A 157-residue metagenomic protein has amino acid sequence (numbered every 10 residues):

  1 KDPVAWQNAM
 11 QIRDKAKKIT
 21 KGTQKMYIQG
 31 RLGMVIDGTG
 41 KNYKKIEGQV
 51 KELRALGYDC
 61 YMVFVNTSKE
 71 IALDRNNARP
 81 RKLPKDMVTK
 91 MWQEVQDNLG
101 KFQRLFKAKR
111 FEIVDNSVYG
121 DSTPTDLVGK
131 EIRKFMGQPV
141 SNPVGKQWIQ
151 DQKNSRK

Functional and structural regions predicted by a protein language model:
K1-R54: Conserved nucleotide-sensing/catalytic segment adjacent to the nucleotide-binding pocket in NTP-handling enzymes
M10-K21, Y43, E47, N66-E70 (+2 more regions): Amphipathic alpha-helical transducer elements in NTP-driven molecular machines
M34, C60, F111: Hydrophobic anchor at the start of a short beta-strand that flanks the dinucleotide cofactor-binding loop
D37, E52, G57, G129-Q138: A signal for specific C-terminal beta-sheet/loop modules enriched in small/flexible residues with GP/PG/PP motifs
K41, R54-R75: Conserved phosphate-donor/acceptor-positioning beta-strand/loop module used by diverse small-molecule
K69-K157: Conserved GTP-binding G-domain of TRAFAC-class P-loop NTPases and closely related GTPase folds
